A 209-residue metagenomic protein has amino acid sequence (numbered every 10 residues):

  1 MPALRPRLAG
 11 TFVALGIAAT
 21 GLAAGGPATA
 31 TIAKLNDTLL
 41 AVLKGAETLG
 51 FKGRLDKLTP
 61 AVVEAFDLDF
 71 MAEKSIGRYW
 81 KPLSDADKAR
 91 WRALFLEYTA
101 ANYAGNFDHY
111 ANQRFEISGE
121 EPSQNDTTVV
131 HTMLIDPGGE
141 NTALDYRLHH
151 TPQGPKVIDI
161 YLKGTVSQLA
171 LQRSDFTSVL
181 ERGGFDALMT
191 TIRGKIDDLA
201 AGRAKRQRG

Functional and structural regions predicted by a protein language model:
M1-F12: Bacterial N-terminal signal peptides that target proteins for export
G10-T20: Bacterial N-terminal signal peptides
G25-Y103: Early exported N-terminus immediately downstream of N-terminal targeting peptides
A33, T38-V42, E116, V129-M133 (+2 more regions): Soluble periplasmic/extracytoplasmic beta-strand elements of cell-envelope proteins
F95, E121, M133-D136, Y146-H150 (+1 more regions): A mature extracytoplasmic/lumenal domain signature
A100-D145, I192-G209: Surface-exposed, charged secondary-structure patches
N141-L171: Short beta-strand edge/turn micro-motifs at domain boundaries
Y161-G209: Low-complexity, intrinsically disordered terminal/linker segments enriched in charged and Gly/Pro repeats
